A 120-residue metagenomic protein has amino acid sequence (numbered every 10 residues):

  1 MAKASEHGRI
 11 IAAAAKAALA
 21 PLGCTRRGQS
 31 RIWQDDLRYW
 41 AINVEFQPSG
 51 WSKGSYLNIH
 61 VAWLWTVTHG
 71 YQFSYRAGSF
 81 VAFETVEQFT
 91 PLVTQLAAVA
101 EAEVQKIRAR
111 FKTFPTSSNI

Functional and structural regions predicted by a protein language model:
M1-H7, A13-A14, I32-I120: Intrinsically disordered, low-complexity regulatory regions enriched in serine/threonine/proline and acidic residues
A20-Q29: Short secondary-structure junctions
